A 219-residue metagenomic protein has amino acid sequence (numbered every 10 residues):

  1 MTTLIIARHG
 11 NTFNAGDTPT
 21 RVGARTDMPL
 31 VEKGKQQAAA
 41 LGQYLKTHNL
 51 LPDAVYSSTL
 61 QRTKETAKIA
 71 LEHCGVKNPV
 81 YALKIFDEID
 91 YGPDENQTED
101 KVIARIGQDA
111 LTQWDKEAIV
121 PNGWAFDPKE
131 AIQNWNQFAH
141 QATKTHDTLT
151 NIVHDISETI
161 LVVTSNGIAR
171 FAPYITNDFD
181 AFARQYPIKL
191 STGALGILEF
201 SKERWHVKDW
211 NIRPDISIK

Functional and structural regions predicted by a protein language model:
M1-P52, K68-E72, V76, R204-K219: An N-terminal RHG(E/S)-centered segment typical of histidine phosphatases
M1-T2, V76, I89-I103, D155-E158 (+1 more regions): Acidic, low-complexity terminal tails and accessory targeting/binding regions of phosphate-metabolizing enzymes
T3-A7, Y56, S157-T164: Beta-strand elements within well-structured catalytic alpha/beta cores of enzymes that handle phosphate/sulfate esters
G10, N166-G167: Active-site metal-binding loops of divalent metal-dependent hydrolases
A40-D115: Phosphate-coordination/substrate-recognition cap region in phosphate-metabolizing enzymes
H48-L51, L149-E158: Glycine-rich phosphate-binding loop signature in dinucleotide/nucleotide-binding domains
I69, F171-I175: Active-site signature of alpha/beta-hydrolase-fold catalytic machinery across serine- and Asp/Cys-nucleophile hydrolases
Q108-Q137: Short glycine/proline- and acidic residue-enriched helix-loop micro-motifs that form flexible lids or anion-recognition
